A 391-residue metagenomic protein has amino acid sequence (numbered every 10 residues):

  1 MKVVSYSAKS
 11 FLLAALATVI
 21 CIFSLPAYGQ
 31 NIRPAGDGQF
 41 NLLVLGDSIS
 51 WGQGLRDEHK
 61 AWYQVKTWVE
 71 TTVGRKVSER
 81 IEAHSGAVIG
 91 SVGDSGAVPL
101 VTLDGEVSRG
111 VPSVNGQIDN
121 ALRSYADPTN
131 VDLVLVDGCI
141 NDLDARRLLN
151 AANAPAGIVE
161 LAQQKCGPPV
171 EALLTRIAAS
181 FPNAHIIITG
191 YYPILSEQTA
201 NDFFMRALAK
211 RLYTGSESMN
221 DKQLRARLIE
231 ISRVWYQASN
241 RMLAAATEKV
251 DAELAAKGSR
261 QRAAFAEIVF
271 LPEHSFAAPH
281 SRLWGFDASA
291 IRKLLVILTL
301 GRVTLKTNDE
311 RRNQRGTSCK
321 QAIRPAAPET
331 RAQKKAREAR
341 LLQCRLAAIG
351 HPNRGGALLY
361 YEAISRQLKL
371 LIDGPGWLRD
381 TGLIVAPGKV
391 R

Functional and structural regions predicted by a protein language model:
V3-A15: Bacterial N-terminal signal peptides that target proteins for export
L13-F23: Bacterial N-terminal signal peptides
Q30-G38, V114-V134, L173-N183: Short amphipathic alpha-helices and their capping/turn segments at secondary-structure boundaries
Q30-G93: Serine-esterase "nucleophile elbow" of acetyl-processing enzymes
N41-G46, S50-W51, S78-A83, D132-D137 (+3 more regions): Structural recognition of the beta-strand scaffold that forms the well-ordered cores of secreted hydrolase catalytic
S85-G116, F276-V296: Charged, often glycine-rich, active-site loop that binds/positions anionic groups
G96-A162, I187, Y191-N201, C344: Oxyanion-hole/transition-state-stabilizing segment in secreted/luminal serine hydrolases and related acyltransferases
A200-Q237, A245-K249, A256-H351: Mobile gating loops/cap/lid regions near enzyme active sites that modulate substrate access
